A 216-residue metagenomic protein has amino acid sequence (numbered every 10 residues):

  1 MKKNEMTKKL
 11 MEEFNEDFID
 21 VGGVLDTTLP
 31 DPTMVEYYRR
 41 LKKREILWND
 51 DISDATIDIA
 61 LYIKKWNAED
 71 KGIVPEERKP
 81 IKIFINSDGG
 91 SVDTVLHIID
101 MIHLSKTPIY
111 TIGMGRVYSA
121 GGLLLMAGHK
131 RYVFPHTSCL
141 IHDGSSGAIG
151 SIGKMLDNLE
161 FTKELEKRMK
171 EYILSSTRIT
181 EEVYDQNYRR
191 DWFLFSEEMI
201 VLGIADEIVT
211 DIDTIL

Functional and structural regions predicted by a protein language model:
M1-L216: Terminal-region recognition feature
